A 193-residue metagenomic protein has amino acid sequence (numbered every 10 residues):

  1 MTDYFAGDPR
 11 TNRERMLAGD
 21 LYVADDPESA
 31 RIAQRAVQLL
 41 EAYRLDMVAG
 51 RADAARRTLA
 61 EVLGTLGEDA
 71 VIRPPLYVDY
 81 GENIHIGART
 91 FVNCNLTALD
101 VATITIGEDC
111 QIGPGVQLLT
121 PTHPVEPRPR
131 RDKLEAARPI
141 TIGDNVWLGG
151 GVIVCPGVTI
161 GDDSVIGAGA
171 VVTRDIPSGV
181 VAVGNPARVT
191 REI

Functional and structural regions predicted by a protein language model:
M1-D69, A187-T190: Terminal amphipathic alpha-helical/low-complexity segments used for targeting or macromolecular assembly
E68-R73, D79: LRR N-terminal entry segment and analogous cap-like coil->beta motifs
L76-T159, V180, N185-I193: Flexible, glycine/small-residue-enriched loop-and-beta-strand segment within the central core of proteins
G149, C155, G167, V172-T173: Short hydrophobic beta-strand segments in globular cytosolic domains
